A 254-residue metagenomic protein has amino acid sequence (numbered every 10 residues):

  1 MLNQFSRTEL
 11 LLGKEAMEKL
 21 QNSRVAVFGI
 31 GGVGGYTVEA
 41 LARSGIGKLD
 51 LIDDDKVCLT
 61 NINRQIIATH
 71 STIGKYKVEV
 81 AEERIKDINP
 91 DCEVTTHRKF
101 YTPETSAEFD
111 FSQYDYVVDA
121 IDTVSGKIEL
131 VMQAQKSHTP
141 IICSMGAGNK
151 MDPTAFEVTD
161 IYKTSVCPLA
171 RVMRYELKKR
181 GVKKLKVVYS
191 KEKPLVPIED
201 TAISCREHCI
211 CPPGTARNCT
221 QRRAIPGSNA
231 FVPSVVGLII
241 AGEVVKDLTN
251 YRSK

Functional and structural regions predicted by a protein language model:
M1-A26: N-terminal charged helix/coil linker that caps or initiates catalytic domains
L2, F109-Q113, S125-G126, K136 (+3 more regions): Glycine-rich phosphate/adenylate-binding loop
V27-G29, I52: Conserved N-terminal Rossmann-fold NAD(P)-binding element of oxidoreductases
V33-G34: Hydrophobic/small residue at the entry helix of a nucleotide-binding pocket
I46, L51-N89: Glycine-rich phosphate-binding loop and adjoining beta1-alpha1-beta2 segment of Rossmann-like nucleotide-binding folds
R98-S106: Conserved SAM/SAH-binding loop
A120-I121, S144: Short, well-ordered coil/turn residues at beta-beta hairpins and beta-strand->alpha-helix junctions within
